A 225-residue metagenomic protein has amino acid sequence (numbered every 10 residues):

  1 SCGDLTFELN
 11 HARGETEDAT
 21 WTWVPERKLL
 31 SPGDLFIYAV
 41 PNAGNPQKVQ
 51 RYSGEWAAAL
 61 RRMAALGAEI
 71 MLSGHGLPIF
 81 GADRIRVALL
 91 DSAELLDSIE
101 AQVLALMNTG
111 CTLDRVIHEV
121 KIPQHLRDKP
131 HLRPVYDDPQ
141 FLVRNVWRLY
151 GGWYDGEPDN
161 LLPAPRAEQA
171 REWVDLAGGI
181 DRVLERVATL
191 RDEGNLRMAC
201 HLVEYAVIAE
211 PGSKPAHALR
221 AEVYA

Functional and structural regions predicted by a protein language model:
S1: Active-site HxH/HxHxD metal-binding segment of metal-dependent hydrolases
T6-T109: Metallo-beta-lactamase
A65-E69, P78-A225: Accessory terminal helices/loops
